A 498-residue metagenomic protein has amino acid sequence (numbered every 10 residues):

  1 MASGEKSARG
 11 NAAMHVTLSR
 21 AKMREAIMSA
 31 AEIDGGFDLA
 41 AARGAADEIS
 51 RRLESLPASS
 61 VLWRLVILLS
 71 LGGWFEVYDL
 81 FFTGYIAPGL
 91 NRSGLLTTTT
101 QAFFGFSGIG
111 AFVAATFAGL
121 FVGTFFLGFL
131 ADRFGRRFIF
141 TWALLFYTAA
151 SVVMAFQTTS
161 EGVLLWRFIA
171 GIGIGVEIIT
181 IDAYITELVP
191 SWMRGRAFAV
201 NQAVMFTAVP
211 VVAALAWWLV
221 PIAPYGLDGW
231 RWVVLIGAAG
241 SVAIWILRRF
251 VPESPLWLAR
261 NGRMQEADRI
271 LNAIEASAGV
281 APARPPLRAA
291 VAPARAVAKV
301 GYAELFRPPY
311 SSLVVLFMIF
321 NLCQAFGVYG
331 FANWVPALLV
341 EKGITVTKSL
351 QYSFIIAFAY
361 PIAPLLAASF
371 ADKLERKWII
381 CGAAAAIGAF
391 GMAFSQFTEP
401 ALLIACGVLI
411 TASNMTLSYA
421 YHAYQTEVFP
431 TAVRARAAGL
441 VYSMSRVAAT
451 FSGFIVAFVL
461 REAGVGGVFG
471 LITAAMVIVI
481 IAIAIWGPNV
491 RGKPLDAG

Functional and structural regions predicted by a protein language model:
G4-G498: Transmembrane-helix signature of 12-pass secondary carriers
